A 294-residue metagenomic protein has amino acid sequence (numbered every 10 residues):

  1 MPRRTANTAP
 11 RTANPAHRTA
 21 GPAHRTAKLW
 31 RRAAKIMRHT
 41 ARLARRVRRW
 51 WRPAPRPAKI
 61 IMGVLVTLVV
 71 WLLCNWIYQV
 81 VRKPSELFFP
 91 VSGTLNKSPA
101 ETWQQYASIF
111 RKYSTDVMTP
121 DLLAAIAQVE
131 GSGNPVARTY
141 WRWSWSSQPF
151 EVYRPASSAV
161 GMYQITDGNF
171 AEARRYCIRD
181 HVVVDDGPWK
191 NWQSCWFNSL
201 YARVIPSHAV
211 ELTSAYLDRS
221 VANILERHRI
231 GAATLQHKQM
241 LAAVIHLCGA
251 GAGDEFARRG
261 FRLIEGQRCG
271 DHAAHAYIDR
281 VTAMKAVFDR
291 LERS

Functional and structural regions predicted by a protein language model:
M1-P57: N-terminal Lys/Arg-rich, disordered targeting/topogenic segments
P22, L29, I36, V66 (+3 more regions): Intrinsic-disorder-associated interaction segments
A23-R25, L43-A44, V64, N96 (+2 more regions): Intrinsically disordered, low-complexity regions enriched in Ser/Pro/Gly/Gln/His and often acidic
A54-I61, H237: Membrane-interface helix-boundary signature
A58-I77: Hydrophobic membrane-insertion alpha-helices, especially the h-region of bacterial N-terminal signal peptides
W76-E292: Catalytic glycan-binding domains that act on GlcNAc-containing polysaccharides
